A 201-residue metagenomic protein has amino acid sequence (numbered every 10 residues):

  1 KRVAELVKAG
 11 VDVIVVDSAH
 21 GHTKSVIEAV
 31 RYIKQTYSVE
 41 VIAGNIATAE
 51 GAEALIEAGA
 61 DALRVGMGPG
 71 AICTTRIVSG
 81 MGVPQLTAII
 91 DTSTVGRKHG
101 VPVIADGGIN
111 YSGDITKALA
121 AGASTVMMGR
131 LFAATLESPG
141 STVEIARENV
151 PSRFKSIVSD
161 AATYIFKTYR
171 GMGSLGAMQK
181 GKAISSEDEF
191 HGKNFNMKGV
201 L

Functional and structural regions predicted by a protein language model:
K1-E5, S18-V41, I46-E57, G70-S93 (+1 more regions): Active-site-adjacent beta->alpha loops and helix N-cap segments on the catalytic face of soluble alpha/beta enzymes
V13-V15, A49, A62: RNA-contacting regions in translation and RNA-metabolism proteins, encompassing KH/S1 modules where present
S18, M67, R130: Short secondary-structure boundary segments
S38, E50, A58-D61, G80-A105 (+1 more regions): Alpha/beta catalytic cores of nucleotide-metabolism and tRNA/nucleoside-modifying enzymes
